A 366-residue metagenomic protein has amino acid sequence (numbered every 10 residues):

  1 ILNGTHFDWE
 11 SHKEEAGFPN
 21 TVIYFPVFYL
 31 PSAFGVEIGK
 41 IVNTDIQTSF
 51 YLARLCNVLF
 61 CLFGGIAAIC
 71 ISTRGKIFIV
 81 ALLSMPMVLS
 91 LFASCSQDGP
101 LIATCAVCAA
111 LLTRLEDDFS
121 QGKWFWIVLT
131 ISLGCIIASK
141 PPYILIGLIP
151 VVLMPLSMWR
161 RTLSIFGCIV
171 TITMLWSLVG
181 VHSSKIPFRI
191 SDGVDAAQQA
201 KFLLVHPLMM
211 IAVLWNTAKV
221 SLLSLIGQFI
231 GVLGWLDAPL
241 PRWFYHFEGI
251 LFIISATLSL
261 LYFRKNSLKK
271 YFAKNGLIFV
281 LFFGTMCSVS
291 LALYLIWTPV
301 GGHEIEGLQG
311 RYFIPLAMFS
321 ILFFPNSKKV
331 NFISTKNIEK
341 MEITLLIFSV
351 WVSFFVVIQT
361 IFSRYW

Functional and structural regions predicted by a protein language model:
I1-L52: Interfacial juxtamembrane loops and adjacent helix segments that form the catalytic/substrate-binding surfaces
T44-Q47, I66-L89: Transmembrane-helix signature of polytopic, membrane-embedded enzymes that assemble or transfer cell-envelope glycans
L89-S90, F125-P141, I146-L153: Membrane-interface alpha helices of multi-pass inner-membrane proteins
S94-L101: Short acidic/glycine- and proline-prone juxtamembrane loop motifs at membrane-interface regions of multi-pass membrane
L111-S120, I144-I172: Perimembrane helix-loop-helix junctions
F125-L133, S157-V181, G276-G284, I343-F348: Hydrophobic alpha-helical membrane-interfacial segments at the cytosolic entry of transmembrane helices
M174-S177, K185-I186, I190-Q198, I333-W366: Transmembrane helical bundles and short interhelical boundary loops of multi-pass, membrane-embedded
S177-N266: Membrane-lumen/periplasm interface segments of multi-pass, membrane-embedded glycan/lipid transferases
